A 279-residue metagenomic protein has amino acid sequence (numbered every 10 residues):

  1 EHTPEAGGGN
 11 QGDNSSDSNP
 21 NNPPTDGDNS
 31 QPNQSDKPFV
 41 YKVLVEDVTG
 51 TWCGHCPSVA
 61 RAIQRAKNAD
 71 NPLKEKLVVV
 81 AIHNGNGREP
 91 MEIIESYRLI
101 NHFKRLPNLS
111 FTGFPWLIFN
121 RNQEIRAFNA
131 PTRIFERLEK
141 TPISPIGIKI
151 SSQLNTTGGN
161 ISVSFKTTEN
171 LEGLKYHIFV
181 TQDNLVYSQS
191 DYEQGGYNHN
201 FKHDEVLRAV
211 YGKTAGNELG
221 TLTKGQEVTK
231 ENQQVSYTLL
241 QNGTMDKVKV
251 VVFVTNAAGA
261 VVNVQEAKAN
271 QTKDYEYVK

Functional and structural regions predicted by a protein language model:
E1-L44, E276-K279: Bacterial Sec-dependent N-terminal signal peptides
G7, P23-G27, A60, S110 (+1 more regions): A generic alpha-helix propensity feature with a strong bias for hydrophobic helices
D13, D17, D26-D28, D36 (+8 more regions): Acidic-enriched, low-complexity/disordered segments with a strong bias for Aspartate over Glutamate
D26-D28, S58-I63, G159-S162: Short amphipathic alpha-helical surface micro-motifs
S30-P32, I63-A69, R105, R133-L138: Intrinsically disordered, low-complexity boundary segments flanking structured domains
Q34-G85: Local sequence-structure signature of Cys/Sec-based thiol-disulfide redox active-site neighborhoods
A81-K279: Short, conserved sequence motifs used for protein processing/export or organelle targeting and for catalysis
